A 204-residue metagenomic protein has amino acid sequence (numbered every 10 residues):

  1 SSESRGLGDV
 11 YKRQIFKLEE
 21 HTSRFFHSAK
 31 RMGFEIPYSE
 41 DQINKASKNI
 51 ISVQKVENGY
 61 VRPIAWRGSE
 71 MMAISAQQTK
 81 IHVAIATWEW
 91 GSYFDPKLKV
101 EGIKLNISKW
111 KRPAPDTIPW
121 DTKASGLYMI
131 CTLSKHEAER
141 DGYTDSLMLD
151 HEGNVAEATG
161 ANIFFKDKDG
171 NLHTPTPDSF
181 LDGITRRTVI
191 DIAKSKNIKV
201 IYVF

Functional and structural regions predicted by a protein language model:
R5-N49, M72-F204: Helix-start/capping segments and mature chain N-termini
S52-V56: Non-catalytic accessory segments adjacent to catalytic cores
E57-G59, T144: Short acidic/polar active-site loop segments enriched in Thr and Asp
W66-M71: Short, internal active-site loops enriched in acidic
